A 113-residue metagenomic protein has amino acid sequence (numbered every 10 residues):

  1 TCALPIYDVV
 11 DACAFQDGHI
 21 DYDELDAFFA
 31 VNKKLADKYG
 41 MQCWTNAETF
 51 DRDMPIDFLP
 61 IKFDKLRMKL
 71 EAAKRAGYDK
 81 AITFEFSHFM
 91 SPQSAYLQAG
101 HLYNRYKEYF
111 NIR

Functional and structural regions predicted by a protein language model:
T1-R113: Glycan-processing catalytic domains of CAZymes
